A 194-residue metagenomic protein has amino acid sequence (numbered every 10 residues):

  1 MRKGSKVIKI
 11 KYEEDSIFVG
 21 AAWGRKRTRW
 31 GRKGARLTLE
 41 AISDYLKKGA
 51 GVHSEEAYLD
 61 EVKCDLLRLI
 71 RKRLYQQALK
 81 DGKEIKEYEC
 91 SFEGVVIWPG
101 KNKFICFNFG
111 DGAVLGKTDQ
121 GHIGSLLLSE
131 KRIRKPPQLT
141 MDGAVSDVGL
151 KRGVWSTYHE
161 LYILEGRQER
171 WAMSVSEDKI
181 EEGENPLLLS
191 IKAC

Functional and structural regions predicted by a protein language model:
M1-C194: PP2C/PPM-type serine/threonine phosphatase catalytic domain
